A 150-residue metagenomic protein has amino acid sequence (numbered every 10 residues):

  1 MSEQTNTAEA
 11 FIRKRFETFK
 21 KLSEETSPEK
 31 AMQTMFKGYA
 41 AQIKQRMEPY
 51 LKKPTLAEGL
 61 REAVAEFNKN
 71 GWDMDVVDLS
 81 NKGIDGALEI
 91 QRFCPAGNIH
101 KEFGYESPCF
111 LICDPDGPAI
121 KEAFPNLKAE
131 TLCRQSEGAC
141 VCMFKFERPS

Functional and structural regions predicted by a protein language model:
M1-A87, P95-I112, L127-S150: N-terminal accessory segment detector
R92: A short mid-domain helix/strand-loop element embedded in enzyme catalytic domains that forms or borders the active-site
D114-D116: A short, contiguous, amphipathic alpha-helix enriched in charged residues
